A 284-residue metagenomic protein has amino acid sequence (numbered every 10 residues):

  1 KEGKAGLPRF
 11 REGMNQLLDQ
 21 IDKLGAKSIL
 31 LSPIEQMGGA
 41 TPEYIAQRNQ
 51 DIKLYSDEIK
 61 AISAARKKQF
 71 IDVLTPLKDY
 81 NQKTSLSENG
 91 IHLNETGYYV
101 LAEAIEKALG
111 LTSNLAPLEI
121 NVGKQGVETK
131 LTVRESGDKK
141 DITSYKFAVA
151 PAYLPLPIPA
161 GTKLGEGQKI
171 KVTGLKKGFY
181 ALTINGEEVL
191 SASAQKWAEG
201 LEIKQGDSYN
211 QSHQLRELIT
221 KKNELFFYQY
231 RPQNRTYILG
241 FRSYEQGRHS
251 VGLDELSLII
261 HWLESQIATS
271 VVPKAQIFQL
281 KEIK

Functional and structural regions predicted by a protein language model:
K1-K284: Alpha-helical cap/lid subdomain in secreted, periplasmic, or secretory-pathway luminal O-acyl-processing enzymes
